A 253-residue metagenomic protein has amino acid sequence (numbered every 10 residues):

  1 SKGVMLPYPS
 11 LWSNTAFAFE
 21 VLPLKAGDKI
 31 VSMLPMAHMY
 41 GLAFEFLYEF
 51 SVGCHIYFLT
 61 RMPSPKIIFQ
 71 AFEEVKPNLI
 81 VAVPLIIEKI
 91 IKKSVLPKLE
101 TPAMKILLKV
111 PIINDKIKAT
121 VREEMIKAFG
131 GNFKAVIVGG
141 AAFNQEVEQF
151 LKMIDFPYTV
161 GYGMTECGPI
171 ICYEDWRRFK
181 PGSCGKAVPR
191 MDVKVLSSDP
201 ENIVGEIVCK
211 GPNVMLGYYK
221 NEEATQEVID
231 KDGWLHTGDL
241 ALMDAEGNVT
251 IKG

Functional and structural regions predicted by a protein language model:
S1-G3: Conserved adenylation A10 loop of the ANL superfamily
Y8, W12-K29, M36-E124: Conserved AMP-binding/adenylation subdomain of ANL enzymes
N78-V81, I91-F179: Gly/Ser/Thr-rich phosphate-binding loop
A142, E146-V147, M153, I171-D175 (+6 more regions): Active-site glycine/GP-rich loop and adjacent strand/helix microenvironment that borders small-molecule binding pockets
G182-A187, I229-D232: Short Gly/Pro-enriched turn/cap motifs at secondary-structure boundaries
G185, V193-V195, D239-M243: A structural signal for short hydrophobic beta-strand segments in well-ordered beta-sheet cores
E201-G253: Conserved ATP-binding/catalytic segment of the ANL
